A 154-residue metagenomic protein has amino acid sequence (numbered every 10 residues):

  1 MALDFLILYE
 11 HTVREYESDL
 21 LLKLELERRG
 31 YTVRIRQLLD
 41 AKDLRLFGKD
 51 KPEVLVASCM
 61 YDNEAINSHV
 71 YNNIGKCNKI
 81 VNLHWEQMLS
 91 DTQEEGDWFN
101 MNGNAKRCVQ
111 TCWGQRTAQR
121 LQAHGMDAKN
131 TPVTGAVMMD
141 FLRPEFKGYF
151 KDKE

Functional and structural regions predicted by a protein language model:
L3-D152: Active-site and donor-binding regions of nucleotide-sugar-utilizing enzymes
